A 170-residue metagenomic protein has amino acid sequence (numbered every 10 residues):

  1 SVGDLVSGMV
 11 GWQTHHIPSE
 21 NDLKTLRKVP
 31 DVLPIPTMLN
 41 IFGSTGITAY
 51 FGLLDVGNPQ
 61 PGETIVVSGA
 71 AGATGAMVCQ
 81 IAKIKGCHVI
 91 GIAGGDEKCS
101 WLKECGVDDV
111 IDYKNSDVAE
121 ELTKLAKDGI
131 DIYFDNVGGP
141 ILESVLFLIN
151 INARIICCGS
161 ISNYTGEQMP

Functional and structural regions predicted by a protein language model:
V2-G69: NAD(P)H dinucleotide-binding glycine-rich loop of Rossmann-like/cofactor-binding domains, especially the beta1-alpha1
L5, T64, H88, A153-I155 (+1 more regions): Short glycine-centered segments of the SAM/dcSAM-binding site in methyltransferase folds
S7, V66, I111, D131-F134: N-terminal Rossmann-like NAD(P) cofactor-binding module of classical short-chain dehydrogenase/reductase
F42-S116: Mid-domain Rossmann-like dinucleotide-binding core that forms the NAD(H)/NADP(H) cofactor-binding site
D117-D128: Short amphipathic alpha-helix with an adjacent loop that forms part of the alpha/beta core around
P140-P170: Glycine-rich phosphate-binding loop and adjacent beta-alpha segment of Rossmann(oid) nucleotide-cofactor-binding
